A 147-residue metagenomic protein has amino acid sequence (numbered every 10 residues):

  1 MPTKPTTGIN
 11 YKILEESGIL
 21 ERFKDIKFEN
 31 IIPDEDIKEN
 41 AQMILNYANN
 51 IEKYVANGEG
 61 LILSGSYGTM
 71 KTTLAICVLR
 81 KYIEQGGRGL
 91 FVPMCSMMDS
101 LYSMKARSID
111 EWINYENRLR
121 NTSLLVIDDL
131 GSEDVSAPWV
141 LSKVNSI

Functional and structural regions predicted by a protein language model:
M1-Q42, N46: A short, basic N-terminal segment
I31, A75, P93, D128: Conserved RecA-like P-loop NTPase ATPase core
K53-A75: Walker A/P-loop nucleotide-binding motif
A56-N57, Q85, L119-T122: Short loop/turn elements that form and flank the Walker-type P-loop nucleotide-binding site in RecA-like NTPase cores
G58-I62, R88-G89, L124: Residue-level preference for the first positions of well-ordered beta-strands
R80-L90: Post-Walker A helix-loop "phosphate-sensing" segment adjacent to the P-loop in P-loop NTPases
F91-M104: A short hydrophobic beta-strand->loop->alpha-helix junction that borders the nucleotide-binding pocket of P-loop NTPases
Y102-I147: Conserved nucleotide-sensing/catalytic segment adjacent to the nucleotide-binding pocket in NTP-handling enzymes
